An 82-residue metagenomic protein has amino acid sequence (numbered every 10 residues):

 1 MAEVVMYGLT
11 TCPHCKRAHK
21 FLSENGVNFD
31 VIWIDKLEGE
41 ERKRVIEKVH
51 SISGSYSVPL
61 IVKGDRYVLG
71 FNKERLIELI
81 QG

Functional and structural regions predicted by a protein language model:
M1-N28: Local sequence-structure signature of Cys/Sec-based thiol-disulfide redox active-site neighborhoods
M1-V5, V45-I46, I80: Extracytoplasmic thiol/disulfide redox context detector
V27-L37: A short beta-strand-loop structural module common to alpha/beta enzyme folds
D35-S55: Thioredoxin-like thiol-disulfide oxidoreductase module
V58-Y67: A short, hydrophobic beta-strand/beta-hairpin element that forms part of a small beta-sheet core
K73: A basic- and aromatic-enriched beta-loop-alpha substructure that forms the phosphate/nucleotide- and DNA/RNA-contacting
L76-G82: Thiol-/selenol-based redox modules, centered on thioredoxin-like and closely related oxidoreductase domains
